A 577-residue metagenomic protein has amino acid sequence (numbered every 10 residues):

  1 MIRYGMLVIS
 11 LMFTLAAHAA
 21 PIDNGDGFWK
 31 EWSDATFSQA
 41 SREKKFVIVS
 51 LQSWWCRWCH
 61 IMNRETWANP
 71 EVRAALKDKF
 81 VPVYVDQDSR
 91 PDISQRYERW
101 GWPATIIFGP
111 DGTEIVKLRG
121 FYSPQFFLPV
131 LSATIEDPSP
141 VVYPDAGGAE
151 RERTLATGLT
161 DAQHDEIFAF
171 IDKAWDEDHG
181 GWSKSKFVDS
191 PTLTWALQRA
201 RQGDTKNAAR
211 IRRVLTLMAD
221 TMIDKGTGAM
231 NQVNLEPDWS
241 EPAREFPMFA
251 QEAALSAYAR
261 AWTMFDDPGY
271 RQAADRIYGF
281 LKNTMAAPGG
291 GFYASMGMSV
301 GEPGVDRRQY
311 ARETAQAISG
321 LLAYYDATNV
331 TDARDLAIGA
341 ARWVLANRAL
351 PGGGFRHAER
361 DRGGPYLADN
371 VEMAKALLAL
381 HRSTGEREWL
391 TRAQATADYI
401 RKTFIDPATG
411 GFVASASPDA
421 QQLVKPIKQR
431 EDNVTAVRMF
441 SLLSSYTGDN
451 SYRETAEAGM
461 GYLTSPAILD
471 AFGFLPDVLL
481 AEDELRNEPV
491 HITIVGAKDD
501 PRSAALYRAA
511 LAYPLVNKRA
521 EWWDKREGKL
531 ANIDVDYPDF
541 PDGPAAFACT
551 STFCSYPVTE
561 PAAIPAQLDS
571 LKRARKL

Functional and structural regions predicted by a protein language model:
M1-I2: N-terminal secretory signal peptides that target proteins for export/translocation
G5-A16: Bacterial N-terminal signal peptides
A20-F37, Q163-D165, A169: N-terminal "domain-start" segment that seeds a small globular fold
W32-A68, E482, V490-S503: Local sequence-structure signature of Cys/Sec-based thiol-disulfide redox active-site neighborhoods
D34-F37, S41, A68-V116, F126-P129 (+1 more regions): Thioredoxin-like thiol-disulfide oxidoreductase module
L51, C56-H60, T105, G228 (+1 more regions): The canonical Cys-X-X-Cys-His
G101, I135-L577: Glycan-recognition and catalytic cores of secretory/periplasmic carbohydrate-active enzymes
